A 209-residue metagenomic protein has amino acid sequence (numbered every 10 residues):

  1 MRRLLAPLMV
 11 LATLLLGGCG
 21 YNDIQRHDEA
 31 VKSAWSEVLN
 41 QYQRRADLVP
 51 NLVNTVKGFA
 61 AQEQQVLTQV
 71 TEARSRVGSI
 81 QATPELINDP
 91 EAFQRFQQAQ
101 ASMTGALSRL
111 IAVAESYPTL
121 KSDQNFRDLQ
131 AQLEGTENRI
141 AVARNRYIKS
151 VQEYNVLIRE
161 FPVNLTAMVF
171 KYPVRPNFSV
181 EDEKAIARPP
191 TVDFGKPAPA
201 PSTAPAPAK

Functional and structural regions predicted by a protein language model:
R2-K209: A helix-centric hydrophobic-segment signal that preferentially recognizes long, alpha-helical stretches used
